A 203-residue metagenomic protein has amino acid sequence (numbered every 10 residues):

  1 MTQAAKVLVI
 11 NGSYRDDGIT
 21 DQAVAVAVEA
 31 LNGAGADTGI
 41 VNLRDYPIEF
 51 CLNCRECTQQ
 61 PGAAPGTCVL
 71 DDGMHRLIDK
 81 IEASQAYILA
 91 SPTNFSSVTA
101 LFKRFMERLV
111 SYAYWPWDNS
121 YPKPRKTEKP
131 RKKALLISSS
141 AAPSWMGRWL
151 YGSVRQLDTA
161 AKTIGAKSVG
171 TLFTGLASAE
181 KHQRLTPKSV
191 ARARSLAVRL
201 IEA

Functional and structural regions predicted by a protein language model:
M1-Y114, A179-A203: N-terminal beta1-alpha1-beta2 submodule of the flavodoxin-like/Rossmannoid cofactor-binding fold
T2, G33-G35, K129, T163-A166: Short, well-ordered coil/turn elements that cap or connect secondary structure elements
Y14-R15, A141-A142, L176: Short, glycine/serine-rich, charged loops/turns that create anion-binding and catalytic segments at active sites
T38, S168-V169: Hydrophobic anchor at the start of a short beta-strand that flanks the dinucleotide cofactor-binding loop
S84, A160-K167: A structural motif corresponding to the C-terminal end of an alpha-helix and its immediate exit/capping segment
Y114-T163: Short, glycine-/small-residue-rich phosphate/pyrophosphate-handling segment
G170-G175: Beta-strand-loop-alpha "switch" segments that mediate conformational coupling across diverse proteins
